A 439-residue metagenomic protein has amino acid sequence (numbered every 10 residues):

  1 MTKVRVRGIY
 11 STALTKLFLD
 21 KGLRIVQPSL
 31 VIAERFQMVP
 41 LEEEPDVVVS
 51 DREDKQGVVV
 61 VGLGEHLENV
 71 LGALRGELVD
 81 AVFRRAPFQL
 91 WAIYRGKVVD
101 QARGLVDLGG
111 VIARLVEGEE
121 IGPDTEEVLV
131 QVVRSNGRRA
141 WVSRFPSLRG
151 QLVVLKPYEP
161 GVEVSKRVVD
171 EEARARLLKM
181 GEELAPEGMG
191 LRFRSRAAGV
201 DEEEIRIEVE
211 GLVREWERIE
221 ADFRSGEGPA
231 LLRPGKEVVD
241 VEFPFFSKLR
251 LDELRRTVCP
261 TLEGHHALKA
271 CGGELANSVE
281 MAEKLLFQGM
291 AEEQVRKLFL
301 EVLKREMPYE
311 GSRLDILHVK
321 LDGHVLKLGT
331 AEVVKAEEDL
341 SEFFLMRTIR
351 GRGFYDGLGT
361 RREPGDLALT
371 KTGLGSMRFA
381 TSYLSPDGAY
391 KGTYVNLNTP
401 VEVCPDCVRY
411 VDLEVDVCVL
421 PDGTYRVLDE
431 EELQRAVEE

Functional and structural regions predicted by a protein language model:
T2-G96, Q101-R103, I121-A291: OB-fold/S1-family RNA-binding modules
A102-D107, S341-F343: Short aromatic-glycine-enriched beta-strand elements
V111-E119, V154-L155, F354-Y355: A short macromolecule-binding patch
P157-Y158, A336-L340, S385-G388, V419-T424: Short acidic-glycine loop/turn motifs at beta-strand connectors
V238-M377, T381, G388-Y394: Active-site bordering "gate/hinge" segments that shape substrate access to catalytic or cofactor-binding pockets
T399-D406: Short, basic/aromatic recognition patches
C407-V411: Short loop/turn motifs at secondary-structure junctions and domain boundaries
D412-E439: A hydrophobic, small-residue-rich beta->alpha segment in the mid-to-C-terminal subdomain of diverse proteins
